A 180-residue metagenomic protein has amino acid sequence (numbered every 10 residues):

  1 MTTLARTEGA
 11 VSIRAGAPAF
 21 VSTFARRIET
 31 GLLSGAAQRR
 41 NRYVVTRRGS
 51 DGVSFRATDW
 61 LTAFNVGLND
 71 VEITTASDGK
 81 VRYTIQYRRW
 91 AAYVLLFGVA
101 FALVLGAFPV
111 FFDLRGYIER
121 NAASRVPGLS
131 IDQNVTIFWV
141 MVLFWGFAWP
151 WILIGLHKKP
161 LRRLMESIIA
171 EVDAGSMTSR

Functional and structural regions predicted by a protein language model:
M1-R40: Hydrophobic ligand-binding cavity/cleft-lining segments
E8, S54, E72, K80-T84: Beta-strand secondary-structure signal
I13-A17, R48, I73-R82: A short, structured loop/turn motif at beta-sheet edges
L33-E72: Short, non-transmembrane cytosolic segments of multipass membrane proteins
W60-L61, G79-Y93: Membrane interfacial helix-start motif at the N-side
F64-A76, F97-V104: Extended Gly/Ser/Thr-rich low-complexity repeat segments, especially those forming or decorating extracellular
Y87-L164: Alpha-helical transmembrane spans
E166-R180: Membrane-cytosol interface motif
